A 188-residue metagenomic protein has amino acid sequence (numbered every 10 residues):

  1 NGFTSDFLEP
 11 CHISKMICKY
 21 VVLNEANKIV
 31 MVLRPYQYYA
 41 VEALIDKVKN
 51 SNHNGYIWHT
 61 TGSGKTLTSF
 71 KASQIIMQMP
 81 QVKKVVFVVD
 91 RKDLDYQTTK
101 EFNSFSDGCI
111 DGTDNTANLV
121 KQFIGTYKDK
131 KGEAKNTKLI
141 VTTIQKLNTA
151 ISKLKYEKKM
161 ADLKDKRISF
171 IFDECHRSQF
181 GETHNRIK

Functional and structural regions predicted by a protein language model:
N1-K84, D93-C109, K135, L139 (+4 more regions): ATP-dependent helicase/translocase motor core
P35, V89, E174: Conserved residues at beta->alpha junctions
W58-S63, D90, N118-F123: A glycine-rich phosphate-binding loop feature that marks nucleotide/adenosyl-phosphate handling sites
F87-V88, F170: Structural beta-sheet core signal
L94, K146, E174-S178: Residues immediately C-terminal
Y96-Q97, A150-I151, Q179-G181: Extracytoplasmic/secreted cell-surface and envelope-processing proteins
S106-K153: Inter-Walker segment of RecA-like/P-loop motor cores
M160-K188: SF2 helicase catalytic motif II
